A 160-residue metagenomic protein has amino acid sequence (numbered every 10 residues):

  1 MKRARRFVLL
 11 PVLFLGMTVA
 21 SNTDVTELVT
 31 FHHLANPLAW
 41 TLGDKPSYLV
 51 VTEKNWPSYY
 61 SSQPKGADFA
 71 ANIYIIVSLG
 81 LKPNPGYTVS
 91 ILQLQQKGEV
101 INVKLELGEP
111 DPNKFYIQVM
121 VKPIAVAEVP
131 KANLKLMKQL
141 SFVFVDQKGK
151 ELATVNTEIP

Functional and structural regions predicted by a protein language model:
M1-V8: Bacterial N-terminal signal peptides that target proteins for export
K2, M17-T18: N-terminal cationic amphipathic segment used for targeting or macromolecule association
L10-G16: Bacterial N-terminal signal peptides
V19-P160: Exposed, flexible binding/inhibitory loops of compact, secreted disulfide-stabilized domains
